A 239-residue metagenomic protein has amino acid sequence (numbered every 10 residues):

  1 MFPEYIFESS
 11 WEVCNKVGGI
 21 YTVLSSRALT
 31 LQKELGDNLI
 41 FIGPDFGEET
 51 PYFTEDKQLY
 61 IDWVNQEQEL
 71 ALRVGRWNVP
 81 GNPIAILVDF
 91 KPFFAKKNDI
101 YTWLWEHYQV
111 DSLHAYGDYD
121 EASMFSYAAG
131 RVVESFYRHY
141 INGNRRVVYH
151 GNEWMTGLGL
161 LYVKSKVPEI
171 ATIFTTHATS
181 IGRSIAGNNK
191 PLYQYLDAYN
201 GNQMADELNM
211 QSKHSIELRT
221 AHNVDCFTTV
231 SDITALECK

Functional and structural regions predicted by a protein language model:
M1-K239: Catalytic cores of nucleotide-sugar-dependent glycosyltransferases that transfer UDP/GDP/TDP-activated
